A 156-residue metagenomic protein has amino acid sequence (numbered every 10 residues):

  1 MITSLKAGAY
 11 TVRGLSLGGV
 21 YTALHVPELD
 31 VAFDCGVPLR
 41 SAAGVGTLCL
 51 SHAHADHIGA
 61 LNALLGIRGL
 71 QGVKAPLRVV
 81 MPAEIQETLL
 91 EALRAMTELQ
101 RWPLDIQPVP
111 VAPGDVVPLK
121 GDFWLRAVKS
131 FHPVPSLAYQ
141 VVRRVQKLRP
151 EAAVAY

Functional and structural regions predicted by a protein language model:
M1-G44, K74, A138-V141, K147-L148: Conserved beta-strand hairpin/beta-sheet module of binuclear metal-dependent hydrolase folds, prominently
L17, K120-Y156: Active-site-proximal loop/helix segment associated with metal-binding centers of metalloenzymes
P27-D30, D115-L125: Beta-strand-turn-beta hairpins that frame and shape the catalytic cleft of phosphate-ester-processing enzymes
F33, H52, V79, L125 (+1 more regions): Divalent metal-coordination and catalytic microenvironments
G36-P82: Active-site metal-binding motif and surrounding structural segment of the metallo-beta-lactamase
A55-H57, E87, D115, P133-P135: Active-site environment of divalent metal-dependent phosphoester hydrolases
L61-R68, L89-R94, Q140-V141: Short, well-ordered amphipathic alpha-helices
V73-L77, A83-A112: Active-site neighborhood of divalent metal-dependent phosphoester bond hydrolases
